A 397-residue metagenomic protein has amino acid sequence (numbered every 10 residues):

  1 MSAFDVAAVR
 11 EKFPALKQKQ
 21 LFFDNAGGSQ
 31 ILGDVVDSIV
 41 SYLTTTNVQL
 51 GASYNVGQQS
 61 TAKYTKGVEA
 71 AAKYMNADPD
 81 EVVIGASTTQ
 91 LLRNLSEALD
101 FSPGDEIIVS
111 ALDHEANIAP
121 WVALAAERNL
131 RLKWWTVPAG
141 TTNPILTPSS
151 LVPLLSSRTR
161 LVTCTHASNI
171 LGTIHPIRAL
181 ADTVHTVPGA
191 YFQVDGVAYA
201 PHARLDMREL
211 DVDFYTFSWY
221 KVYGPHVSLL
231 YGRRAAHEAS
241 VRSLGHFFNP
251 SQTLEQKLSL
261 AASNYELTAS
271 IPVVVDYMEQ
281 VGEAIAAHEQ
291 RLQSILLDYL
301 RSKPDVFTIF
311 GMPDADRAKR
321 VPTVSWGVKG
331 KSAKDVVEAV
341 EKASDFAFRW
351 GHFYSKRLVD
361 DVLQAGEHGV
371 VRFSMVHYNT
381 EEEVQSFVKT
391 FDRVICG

Functional and structural regions predicted by a protein language model:
M1-G397: Pyridoxal 5′-phosphate
